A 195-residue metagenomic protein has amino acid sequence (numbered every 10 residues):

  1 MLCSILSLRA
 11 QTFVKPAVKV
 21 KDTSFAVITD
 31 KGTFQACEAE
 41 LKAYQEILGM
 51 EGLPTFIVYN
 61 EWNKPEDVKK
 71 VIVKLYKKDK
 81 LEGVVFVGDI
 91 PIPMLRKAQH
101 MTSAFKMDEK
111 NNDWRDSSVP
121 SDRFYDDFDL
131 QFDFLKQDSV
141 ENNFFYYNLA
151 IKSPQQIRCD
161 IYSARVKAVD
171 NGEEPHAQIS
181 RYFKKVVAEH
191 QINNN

Functional and structural regions predicted by a protein language model:
M1-Q11: Bacterial Sec-dependent N-terminal signal peptides
Q11-N195: Cysteine-dependent hydrolase recognition
